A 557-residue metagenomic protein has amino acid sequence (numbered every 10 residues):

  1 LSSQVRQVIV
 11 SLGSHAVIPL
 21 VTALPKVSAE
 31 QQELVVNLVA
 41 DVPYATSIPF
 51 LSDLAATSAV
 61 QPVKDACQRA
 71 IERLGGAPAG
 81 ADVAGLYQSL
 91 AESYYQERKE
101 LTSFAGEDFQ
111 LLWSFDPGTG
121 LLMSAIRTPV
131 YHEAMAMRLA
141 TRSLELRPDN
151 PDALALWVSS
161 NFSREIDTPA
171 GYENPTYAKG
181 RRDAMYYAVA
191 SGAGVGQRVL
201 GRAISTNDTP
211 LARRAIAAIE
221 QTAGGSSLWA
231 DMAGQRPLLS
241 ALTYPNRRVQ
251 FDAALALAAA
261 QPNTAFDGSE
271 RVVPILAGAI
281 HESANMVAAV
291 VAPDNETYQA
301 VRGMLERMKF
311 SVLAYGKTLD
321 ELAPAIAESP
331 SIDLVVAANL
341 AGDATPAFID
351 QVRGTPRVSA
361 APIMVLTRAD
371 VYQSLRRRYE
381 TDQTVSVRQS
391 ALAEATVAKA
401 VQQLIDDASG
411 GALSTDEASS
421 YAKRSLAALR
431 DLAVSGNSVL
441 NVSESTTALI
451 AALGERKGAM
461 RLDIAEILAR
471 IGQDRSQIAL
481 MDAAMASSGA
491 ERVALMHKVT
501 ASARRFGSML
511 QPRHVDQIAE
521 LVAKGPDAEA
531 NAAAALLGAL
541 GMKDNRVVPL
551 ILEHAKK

Functional and structural regions predicted by a protein language model:
L1, V8, P19-V27, F50-S58 (+9 more regions): Alpha-solenoid HEAT/Armadillo-like helical repeat scaffolds in large eukaryotic proteins
S2-S14, P19-P25, Q31-Y44, D53 (+14 more regions): Structural detector for internal amphipathic alpha-helices that build alpha-solenoid repeat scaffolds
D82-A84, S89-L139, S163-Q197, W229-L238 (+1 more regions): Short coil/linker segments at helix-helix boundaries
D152-A153: TPR alpha-solenoid repeat register
A284-T297, V301-E306, V335: Conserved acidic segment of CheY-like receiver
Y315-L334, G342: Acidic, metal-coordinating helix/loop segments flanking the phosphotransfer/catalytic sites of two-component signaling
K317, L366-D406: Output/docking surface of receiver
I332-A360, L366-L375: Conserved phosphotransfer microenvironments
